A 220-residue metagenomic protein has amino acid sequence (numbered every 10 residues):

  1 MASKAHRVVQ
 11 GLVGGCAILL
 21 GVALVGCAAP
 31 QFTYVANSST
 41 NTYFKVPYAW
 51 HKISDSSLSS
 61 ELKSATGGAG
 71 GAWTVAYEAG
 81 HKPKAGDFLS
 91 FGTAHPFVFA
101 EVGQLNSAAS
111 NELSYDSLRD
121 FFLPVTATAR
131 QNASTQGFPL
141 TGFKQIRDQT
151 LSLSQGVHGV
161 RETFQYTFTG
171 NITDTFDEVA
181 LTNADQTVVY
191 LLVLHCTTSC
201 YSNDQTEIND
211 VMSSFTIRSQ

Functional and structural regions predicted by a protein language model:
A2-C16: Bacterial N-terminal signal peptides that target proteins for export
A23-G26: C-terminal motif of bacterial Sec signal peptides marking the signal peptidase cleavage site
A28-P30: Bacterial signal peptide processing site
F32-K45, A129-T135, Q205: Short aromatic-glycine motifs in intrinsically disordered, low-complexity regions
S39-S60: Proline-anchored loop/turn motifs at beta-strand termini and strand-loop-strand connectors
N41, E112, D116, T198 (+1 more regions): Soluble non-cytosolic domains of exported or imported proteins
W50-H51, Q186-Q220: Surface-exposed amphipathic alpha-helical segments
S57-E178, T182: Conserved polar/disulfide-associated segments of primarily extracytoplasmic proteins
